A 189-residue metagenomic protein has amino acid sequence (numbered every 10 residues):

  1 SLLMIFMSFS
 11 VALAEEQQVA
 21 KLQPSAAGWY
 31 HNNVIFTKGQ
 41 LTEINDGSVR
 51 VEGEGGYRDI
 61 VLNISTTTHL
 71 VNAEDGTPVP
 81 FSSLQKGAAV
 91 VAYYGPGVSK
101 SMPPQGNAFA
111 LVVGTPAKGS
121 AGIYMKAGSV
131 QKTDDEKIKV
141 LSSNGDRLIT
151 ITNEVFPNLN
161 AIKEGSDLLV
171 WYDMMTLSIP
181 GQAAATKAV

Functional and structural regions predicted by a protein language model:
S1-S8: Bacterial N-terminal signal peptides
S8-R58, E74-G145, I151-T152, P157-V189: Short, flexible, surface-exposed loop segments at domain boundaries
V61-N63: Beta-propeller fold detector
T66-N72: Acidic/histidine-rich, surface-exposed loop or edge segments in extracytoplasmic proteins
